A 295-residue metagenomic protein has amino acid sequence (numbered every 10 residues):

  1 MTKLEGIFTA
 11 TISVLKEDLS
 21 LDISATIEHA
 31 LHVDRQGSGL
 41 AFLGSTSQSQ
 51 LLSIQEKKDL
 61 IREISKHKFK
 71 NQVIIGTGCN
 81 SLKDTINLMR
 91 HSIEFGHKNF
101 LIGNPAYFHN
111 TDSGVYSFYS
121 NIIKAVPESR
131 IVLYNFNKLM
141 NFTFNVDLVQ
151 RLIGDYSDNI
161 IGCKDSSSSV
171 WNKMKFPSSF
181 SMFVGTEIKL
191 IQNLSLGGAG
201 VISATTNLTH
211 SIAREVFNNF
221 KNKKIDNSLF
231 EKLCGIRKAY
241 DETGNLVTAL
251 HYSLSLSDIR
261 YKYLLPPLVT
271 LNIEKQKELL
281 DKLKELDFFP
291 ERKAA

Functional and structural regions predicted by a protein language model:
T2-T143, V149, I160, K293: Active-site beta->alpha loop and helix N-cap motifs at the rims of alpha/beta catalytic domains
K3-S13, H32, Q36-G37, S195-G198 (+1 more regions): C-terminal alpha-helical cap/extension of soluble enzyme domains
A10, Q48, N80-L82, S166 (+3 more regions): Short, electropositive, low-hydrophobicity segments enriched in small/polar residues
D22, S81, M182, T243 (+1 more regions): Charged, low-complexity surface patches
Q48-Q50, F108-H109, S169, I191 (+2 more regions): Short secondary-structure capping/turn micro-motifs that flank functional sites
I123-V126, F136-C234, K238-G244: Catalytic alpha/beta core domains of metabolic enzymes, predominantly
